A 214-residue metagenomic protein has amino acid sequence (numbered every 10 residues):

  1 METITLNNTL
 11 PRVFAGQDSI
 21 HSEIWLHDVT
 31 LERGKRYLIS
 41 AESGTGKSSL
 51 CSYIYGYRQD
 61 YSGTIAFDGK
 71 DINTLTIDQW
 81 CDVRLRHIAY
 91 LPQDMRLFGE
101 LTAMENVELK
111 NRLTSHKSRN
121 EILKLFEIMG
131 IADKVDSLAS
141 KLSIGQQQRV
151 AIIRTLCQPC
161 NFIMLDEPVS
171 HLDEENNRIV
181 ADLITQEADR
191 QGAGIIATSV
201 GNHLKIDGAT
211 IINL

Functional and structural regions predicted by a protein language model:
Y55: Helix-to-loop junction immediately C-terminal to a conserved catalytic motif
G63-I72: Conserved ABC transporter NBD signature motif
I72-A89: ABC ATPase NBD coupling module
D94, E100-L113: Q-loop/switch helix immediately C-terminal to the Walker
R119-K134: Conserved ABC ATPase "signature" region
L138-L142, Q146: Conserved ABC ATPase signature
I163-E167: Catalytic Walker B motif of ABC-type/P-loop ATPase nucleotide-binding domains
